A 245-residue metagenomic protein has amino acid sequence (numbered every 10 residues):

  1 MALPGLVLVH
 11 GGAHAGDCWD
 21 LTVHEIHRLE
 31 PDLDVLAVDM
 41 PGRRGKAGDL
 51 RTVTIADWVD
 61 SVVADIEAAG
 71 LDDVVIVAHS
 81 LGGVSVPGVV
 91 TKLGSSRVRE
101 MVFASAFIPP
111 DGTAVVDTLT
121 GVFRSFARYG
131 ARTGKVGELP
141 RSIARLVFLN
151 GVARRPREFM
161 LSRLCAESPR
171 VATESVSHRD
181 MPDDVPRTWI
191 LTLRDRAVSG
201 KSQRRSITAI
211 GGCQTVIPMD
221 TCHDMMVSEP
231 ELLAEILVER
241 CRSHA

Functional and structural regions predicted by a protein language model:
A2-A47: Conserved HGGG/HGGXW glycine-rich cap/lid loop of the alpha/beta-hydrolase fold
D34, M40-V75, T91-K92, V116-G121: Active-site loop/oxyanion-hole signature of alpha/beta-hydrolase fold enzymes
V38-P41, V216-C222: Short glycine-rich catalytic loops that host catalytic nucleophiles or stabilize transition states across multiple
A78-G82, V86: Gly/Ala-rich beta-loop-alpha elbow adjacent to hydrolase catalytic centers
T91-K92, S96-G134, E138, S168-A172 (+1 more regions): Flexible "cap/lid" loop of the alpha/beta hydrolase fold
S162-M181, V185: Active-site nucleophile elbow and catalytic-triad environment of alpha/beta-hydrolase enzymes
W189-L191: Short beta-strand/loop motif that positions the catalytic acidic residue of the alpha/beta-hydrolase fold
L193-D220, V227, E239-C241: Conserved loop-alpha-helix segment in the C-terminal half of the alpha/beta-hydrolase fold that carries the catalytic
